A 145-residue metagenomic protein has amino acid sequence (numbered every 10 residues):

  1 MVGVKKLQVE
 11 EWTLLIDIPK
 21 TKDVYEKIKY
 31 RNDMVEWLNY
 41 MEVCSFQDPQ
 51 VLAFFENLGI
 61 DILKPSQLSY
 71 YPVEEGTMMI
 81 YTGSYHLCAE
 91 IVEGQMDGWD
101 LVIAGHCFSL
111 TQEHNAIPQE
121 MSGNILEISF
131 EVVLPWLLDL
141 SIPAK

Functional and structural regions predicted by a protein language model:
V2-S45: Long, hydrophobic N-terminal alpha-helical segment
V9, I16-D17, A89, I103 (+3 more regions): Generic detector of low-complexity/intrinsically disordered segments and short hydrophobic N-terminal stretches
W12, N39, E90-G94, V133-L137: Generic structural motif
Y30-I80: Short, well-structured hydrophobic secondary-structure segments
V35, C88, S129-E131: Residues in well-ordered beta-strands of folded domains
I62-N124: Amphipathic protein-protein interaction modules
T111-K145: Glycine-rich, aromatic-bearing surface loops/beta-hairpins
